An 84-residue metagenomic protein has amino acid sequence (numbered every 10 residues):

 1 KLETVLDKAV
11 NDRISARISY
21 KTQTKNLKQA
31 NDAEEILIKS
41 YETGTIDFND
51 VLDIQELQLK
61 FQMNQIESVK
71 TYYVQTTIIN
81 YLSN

Functional and structural regions predicted by a protein language model:
K1-N64, T71-L82: Amphipathic alpha-helical coiled-coil segments
